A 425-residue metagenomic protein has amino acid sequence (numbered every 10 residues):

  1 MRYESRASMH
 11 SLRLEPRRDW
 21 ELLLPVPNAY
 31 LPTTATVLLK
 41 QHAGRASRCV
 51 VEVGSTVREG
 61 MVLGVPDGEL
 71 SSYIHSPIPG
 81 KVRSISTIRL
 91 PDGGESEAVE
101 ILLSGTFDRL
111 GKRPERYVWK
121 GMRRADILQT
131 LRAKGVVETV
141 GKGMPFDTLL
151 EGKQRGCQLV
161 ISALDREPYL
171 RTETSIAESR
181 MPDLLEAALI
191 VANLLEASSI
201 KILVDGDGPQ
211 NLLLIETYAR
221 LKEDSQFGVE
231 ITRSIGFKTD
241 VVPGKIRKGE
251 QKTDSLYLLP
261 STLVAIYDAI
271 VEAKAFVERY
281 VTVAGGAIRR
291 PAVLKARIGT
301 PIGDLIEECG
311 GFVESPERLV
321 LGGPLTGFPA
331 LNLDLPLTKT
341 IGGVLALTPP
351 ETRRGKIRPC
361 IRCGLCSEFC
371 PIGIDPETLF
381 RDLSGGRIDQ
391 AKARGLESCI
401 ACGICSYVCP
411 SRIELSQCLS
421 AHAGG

Functional and structural regions predicted by a protein language model:
M1-V50: N-terminal, Lys/Arg-enriched amphipathic/low-complexity engagement segments that precede the first folded domain
E52-V65, K81-S84: Short, well-structured beta-strand-loop connectors
R89-K153, E223: Acidic low-complexity segments
S104-G135, R166-R171, R358, G395-G425: Flanking helices and flexible, charged tails adjoining ferredoxin-like Fe-S electron-transfer domains in multi-subunit
K134, G141, L149-E151, E196-I302 (+2 more regions): Hydrophobic alpha-helical positions that pack around
E178-L195: Histidine-anchored nucleotide/phosphate-binding helix
T232-K238, G310-I361: Active-site gating/interface segments in enzymes
G342-I357, L365-G425: Ferredoxin-type iron-sulfur electron-transfer modules in oxidoreductases and energy-metabolism complexes
